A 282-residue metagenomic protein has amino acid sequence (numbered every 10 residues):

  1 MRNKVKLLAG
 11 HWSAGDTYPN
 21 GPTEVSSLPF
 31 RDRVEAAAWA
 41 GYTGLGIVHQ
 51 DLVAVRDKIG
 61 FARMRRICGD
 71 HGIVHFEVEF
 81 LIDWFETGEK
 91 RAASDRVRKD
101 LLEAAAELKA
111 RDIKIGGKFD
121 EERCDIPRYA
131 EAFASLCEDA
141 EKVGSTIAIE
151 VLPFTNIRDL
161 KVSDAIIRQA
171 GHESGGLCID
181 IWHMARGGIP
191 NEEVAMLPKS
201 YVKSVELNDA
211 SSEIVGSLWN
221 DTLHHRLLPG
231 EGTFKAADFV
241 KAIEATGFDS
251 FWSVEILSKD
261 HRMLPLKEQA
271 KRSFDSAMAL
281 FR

Functional and structural regions predicted by a protein language model:
M1-E107, E141, H172-G176, K199 (+1 more regions): N-terminal pre-domain/capping segments
K4, G15, G44-L45, F76 (+2 more regions): Acidic/histidine-rich catalytic cores of soluble enzymes
E24-S26, V48-G60, D83-S94, F119-P127 (+4 more regions): Acidic-and-aromatic substrate-binding clefts and catalytic sites of carbohydrate-active enzymes
V48, G116, N208, E255: Conserved residues at the C-terminal ends of beta-strands
A105-C124, V143, A148-L152: Active-site groove signature of glycoside hydrolases
R123-L136, T146: Glycine/proline-rich, positively charged, aromatic-decorated active-site loop/lid region on the catalytic face
E231-A245: A short, acidic, amphipathic alpha-helical segment used as a generic capping/interface helix at domain edges
F251-L257: Short acidic/histidine-rich active-site segments
